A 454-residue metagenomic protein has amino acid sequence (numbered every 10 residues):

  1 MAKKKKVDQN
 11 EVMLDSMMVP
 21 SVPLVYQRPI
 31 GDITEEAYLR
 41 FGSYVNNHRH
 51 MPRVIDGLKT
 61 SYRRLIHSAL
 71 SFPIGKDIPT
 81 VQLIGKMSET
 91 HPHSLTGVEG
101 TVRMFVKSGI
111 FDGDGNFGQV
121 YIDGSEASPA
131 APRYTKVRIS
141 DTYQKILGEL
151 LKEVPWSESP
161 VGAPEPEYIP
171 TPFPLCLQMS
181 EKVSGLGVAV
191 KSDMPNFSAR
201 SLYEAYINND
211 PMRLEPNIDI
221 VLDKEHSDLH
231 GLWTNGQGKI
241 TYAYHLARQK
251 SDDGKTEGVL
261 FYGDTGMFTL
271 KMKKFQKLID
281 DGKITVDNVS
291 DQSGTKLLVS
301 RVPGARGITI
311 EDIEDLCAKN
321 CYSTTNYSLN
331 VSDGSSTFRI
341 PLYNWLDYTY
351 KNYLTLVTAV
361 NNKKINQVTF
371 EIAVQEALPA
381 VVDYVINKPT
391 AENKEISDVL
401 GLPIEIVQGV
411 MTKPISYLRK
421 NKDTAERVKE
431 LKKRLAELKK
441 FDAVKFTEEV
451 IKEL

Functional and structural regions predicted by a protein language model:
A2-T234: Catalytic phosphate-handling regions of large nucleic-acid enzymes and associated NTPases
K6-G31, Y38, Y44-N46, H50-M51 (+6 more regions): Long, charged, helix-rich clamp/arm modules that form nucleic acid-engaging surfaces of large nucleic-acid-processing
L65, V106, Y262-G263, P403: A residue-level signal for conserved active-site and pocket-lining positions in enzyme catalytic cores
A69, V106, L278, I396-S397: Hydrophobic alpha-helix position signal
K136-D264, F268-L278, G282-K296, V302-G307 (+1 more regions): N-terminal cationic and glycine-rich segments that engage phosphates or anionic surfaces
